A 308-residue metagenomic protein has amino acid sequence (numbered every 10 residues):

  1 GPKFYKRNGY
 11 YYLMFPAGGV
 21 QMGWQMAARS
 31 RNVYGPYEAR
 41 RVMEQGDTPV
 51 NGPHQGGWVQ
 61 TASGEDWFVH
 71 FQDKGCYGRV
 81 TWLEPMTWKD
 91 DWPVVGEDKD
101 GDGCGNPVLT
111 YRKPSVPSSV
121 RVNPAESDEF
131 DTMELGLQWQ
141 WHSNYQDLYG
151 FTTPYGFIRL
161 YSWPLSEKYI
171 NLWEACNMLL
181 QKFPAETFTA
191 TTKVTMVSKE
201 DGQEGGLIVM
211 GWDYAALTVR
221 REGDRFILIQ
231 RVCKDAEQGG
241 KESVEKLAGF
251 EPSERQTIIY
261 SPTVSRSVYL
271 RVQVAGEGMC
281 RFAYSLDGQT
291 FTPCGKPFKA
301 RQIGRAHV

Functional and structural regions predicted by a protein language model:
G1-H307: Carbohydrate-active catalytic/glycan-binding domains of CAZyme proteins, especially the secreted or lumenal ectodomains
